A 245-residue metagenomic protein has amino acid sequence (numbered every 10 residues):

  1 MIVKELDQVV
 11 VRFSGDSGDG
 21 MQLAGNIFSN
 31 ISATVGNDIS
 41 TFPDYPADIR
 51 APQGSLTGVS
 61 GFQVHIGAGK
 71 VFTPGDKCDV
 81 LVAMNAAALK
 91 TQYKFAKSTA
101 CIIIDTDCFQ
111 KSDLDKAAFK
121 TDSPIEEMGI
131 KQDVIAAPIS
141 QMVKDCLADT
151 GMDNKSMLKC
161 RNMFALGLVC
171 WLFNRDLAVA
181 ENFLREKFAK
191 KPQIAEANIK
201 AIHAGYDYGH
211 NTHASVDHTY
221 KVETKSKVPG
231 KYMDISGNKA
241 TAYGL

Functional and structural regions predicted by a protein language model:
M1-G244: Active-site cofactor/cluster-binding pocket
